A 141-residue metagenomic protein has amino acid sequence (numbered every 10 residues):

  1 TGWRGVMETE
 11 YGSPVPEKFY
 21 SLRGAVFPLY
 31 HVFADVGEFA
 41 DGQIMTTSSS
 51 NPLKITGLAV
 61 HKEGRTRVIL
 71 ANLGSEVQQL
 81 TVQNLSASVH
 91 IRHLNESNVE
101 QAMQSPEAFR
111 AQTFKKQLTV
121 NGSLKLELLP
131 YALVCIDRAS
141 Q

Functional and structural regions predicted by a protein language model:
T1-V32, E38-A40, I44-T56: Aromatic/acidic polysaccharide-binding cleft in carbohydrate-active enzymes
V32-D35, K125-E127: Short linear motifs in low-complexity, proline-biased tails and propeptides
F33, V68, Y131: Conserved, mostly hydrophobic/aromatic
V36-G37, Q117: Short, conserved catalytic or adaptor-binding loops enriched in Gly and charged residues
Q43, S48-S50, A71-Q141: C-terminal beta-sandwich/jelly-roll accessory domains of carbohydrate-active enzymes
A59: Conserved catalytic core of two-component histidine kinases
K62: Hard-cation-handling environments
R65: Extracellular structured ligand-interaction cores
